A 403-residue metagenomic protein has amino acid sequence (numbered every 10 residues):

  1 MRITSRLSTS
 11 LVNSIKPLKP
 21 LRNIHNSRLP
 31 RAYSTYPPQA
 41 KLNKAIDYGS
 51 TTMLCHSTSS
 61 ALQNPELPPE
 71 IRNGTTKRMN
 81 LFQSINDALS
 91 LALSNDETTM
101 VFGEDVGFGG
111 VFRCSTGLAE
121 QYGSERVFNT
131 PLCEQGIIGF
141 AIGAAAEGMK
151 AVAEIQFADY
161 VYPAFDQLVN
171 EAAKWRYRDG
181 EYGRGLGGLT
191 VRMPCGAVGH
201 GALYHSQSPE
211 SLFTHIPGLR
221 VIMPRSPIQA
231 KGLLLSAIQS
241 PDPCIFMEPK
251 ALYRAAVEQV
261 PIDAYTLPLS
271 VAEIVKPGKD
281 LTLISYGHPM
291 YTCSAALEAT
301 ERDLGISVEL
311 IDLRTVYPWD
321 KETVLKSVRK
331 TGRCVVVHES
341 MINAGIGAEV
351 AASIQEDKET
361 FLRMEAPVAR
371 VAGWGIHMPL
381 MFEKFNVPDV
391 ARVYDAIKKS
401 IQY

Functional and structural regions predicted by a protein language model:
M1-K44: Eukaryotic N-terminal targeting leaders
R2, S34-P243, A251-L252: Thiamine diphosphate
R2-L11, F112-R113, G117, Q121 (+2 more regions): Thiamine diphosphate
V12-N23, S94, Y177, Q239 (+2 more regions): Generic surface-pattern signal
I15-L18, R28, T35-Y36, Q63-L67 (+3 more regions): Selective for proline/serine-rich intrinsically disordered segments in cytosolic/nuclear regulatory regions
K19, H25, G110-V111, F140 (+10 more regions): A ubiquitous, low-specificity "background" feature that marks scattered single residues across proteins without
P20-N23, A40-K41, I71, E134 (+3 more regions): A generic alpha-helix propensity feature with a strong bias for hydrophobic helices
F246: Non-catalytic, usually N-terminal nucleic-acid engagement modules in DNA/RNA processing proteins
